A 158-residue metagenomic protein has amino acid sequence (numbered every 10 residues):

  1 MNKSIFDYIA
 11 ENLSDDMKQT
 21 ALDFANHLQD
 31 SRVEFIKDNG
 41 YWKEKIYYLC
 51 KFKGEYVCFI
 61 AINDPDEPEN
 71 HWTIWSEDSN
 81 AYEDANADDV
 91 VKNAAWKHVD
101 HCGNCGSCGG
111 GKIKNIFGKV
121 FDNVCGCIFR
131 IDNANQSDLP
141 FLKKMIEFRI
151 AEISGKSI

Functional and structural regions predicted by a protein language model:
M1-D15: A short, surface-exposed helix-loop junction/capping segment
D7-Y8, Q19, E34, E44: N-terminal start-of-chain detector that recognizes signal peptides and the immediate post-cleavage beginning
L13-K37, D138-S154: Amphipathic alpha-helical segments
N39-I128, Q136-I158: Short, conserved beta-strand/beta-arch hydrophobic-aromatic motifs that form part of recognition grooves or interface
I131: Ligand-binding clamshell of periplasmic/extracellular solute-binding protein-like
